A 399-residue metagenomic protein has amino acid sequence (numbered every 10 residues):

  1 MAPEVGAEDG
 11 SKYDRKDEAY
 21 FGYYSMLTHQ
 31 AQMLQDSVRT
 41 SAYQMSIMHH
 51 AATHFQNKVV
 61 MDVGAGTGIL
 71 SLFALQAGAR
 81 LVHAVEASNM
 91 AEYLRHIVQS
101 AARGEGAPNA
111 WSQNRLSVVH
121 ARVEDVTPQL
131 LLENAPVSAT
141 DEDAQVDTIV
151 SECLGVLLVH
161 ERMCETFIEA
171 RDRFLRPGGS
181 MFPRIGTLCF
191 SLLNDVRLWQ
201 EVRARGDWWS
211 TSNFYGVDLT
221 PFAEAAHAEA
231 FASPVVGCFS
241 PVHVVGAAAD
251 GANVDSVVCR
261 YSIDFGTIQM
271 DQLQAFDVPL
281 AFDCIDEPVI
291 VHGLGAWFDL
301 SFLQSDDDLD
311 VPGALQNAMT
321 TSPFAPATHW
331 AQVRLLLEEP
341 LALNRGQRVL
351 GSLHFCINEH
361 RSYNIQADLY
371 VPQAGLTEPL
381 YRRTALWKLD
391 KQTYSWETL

Functional and structural regions predicted by a protein language model:
M1-V63, G68-L399: Class I SAM-binding transferase module
